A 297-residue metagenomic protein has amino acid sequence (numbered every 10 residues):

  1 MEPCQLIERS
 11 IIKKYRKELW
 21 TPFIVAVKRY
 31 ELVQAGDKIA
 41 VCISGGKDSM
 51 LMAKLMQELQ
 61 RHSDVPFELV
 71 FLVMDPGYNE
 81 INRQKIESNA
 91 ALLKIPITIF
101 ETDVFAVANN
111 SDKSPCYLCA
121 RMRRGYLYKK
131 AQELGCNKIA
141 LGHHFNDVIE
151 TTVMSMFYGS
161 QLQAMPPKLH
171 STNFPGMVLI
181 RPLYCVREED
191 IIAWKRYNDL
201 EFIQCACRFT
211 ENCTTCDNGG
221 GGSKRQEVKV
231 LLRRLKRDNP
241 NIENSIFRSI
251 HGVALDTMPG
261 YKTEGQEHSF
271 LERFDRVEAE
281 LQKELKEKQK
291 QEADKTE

Functional and structural regions predicted by a protein language model:
M1-M154, Y158-L162, P166, H170 (+3 more regions): ATP-dependent adenylation/nucleotidyltransferase module used to activate substrates
R16, W20, R83, R124 (+5 more regions): A structural signal for well-ordered alpha-helical scaffolds and beta->alpha junctions
S49, N82, C116, V153 (+5 more regions): Alpha-helix boundary/capping detector
L69, N146-L232: Catalytic subdomain that performs nucleotidyl-dependent activation
L118, A140, P182, V186 (+2 more regions): A short glycine-/small-residue-rich loop at the edge of a beta-strand within enzyme catalytic domains
M122-L134, K168-F174, K229-S249: Short, basic, helix/turn surface patches
L200-E297: The feature marks non-catalytic terminal segments
